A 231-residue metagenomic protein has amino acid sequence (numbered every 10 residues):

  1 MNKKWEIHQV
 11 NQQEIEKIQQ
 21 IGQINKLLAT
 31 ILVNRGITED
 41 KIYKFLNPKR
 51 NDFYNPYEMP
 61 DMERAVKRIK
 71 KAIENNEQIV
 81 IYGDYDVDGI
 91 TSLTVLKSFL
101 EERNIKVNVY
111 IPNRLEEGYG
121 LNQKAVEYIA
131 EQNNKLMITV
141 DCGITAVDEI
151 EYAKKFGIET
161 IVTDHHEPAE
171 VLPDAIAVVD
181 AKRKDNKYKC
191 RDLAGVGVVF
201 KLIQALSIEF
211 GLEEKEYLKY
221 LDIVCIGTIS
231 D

Functional and structural regions predicted by a protein language model:
M1-S230: Replace "Mg2+/Mn2+-dependent" with "divalent metal-dependent
